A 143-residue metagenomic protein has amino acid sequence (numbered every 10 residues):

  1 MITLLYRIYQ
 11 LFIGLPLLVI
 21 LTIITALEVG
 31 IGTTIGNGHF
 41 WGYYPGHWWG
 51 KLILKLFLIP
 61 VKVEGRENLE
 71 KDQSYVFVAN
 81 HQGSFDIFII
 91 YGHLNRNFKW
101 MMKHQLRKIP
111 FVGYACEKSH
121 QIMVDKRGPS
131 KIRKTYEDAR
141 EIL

Functional and structural regions predicted by a protein language model:
M1-K62, Y114-A115: A transmembrane-helix-recognition feature enriched in membrane-embedded lipid enzymes and envelope glyco-/phospholipid
L56, P60-L143: Soluble catalytic domains of membrane acyltransferases
